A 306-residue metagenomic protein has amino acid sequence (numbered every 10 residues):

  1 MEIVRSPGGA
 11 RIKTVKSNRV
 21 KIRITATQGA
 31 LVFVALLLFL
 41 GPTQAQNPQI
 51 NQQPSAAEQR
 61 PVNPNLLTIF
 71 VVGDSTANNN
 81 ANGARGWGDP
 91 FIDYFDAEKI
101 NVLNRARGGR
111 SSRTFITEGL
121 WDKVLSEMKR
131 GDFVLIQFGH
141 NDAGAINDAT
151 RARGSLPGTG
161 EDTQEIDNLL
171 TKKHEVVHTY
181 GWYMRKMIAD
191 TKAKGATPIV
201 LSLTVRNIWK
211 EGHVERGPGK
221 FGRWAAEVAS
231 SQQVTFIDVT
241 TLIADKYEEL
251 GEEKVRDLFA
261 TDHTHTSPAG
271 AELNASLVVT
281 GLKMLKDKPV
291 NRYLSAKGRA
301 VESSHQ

Functional and structural regions predicted by a protein language model:
E2, R11, K21-R23, Q49: Generic short N-terminal amphipathic or hydrophobic helices
V4-G8, V15, R19, N63 (+4 more regions): Alpha-helical cap/lid subdomain in secreted, periplasmic, or secretory-pathway luminal O-acyl-processing enzymes
Q28-G41: Bacterial N-terminal signal peptides
T43-A45: Boundary at the C-terminal end of the N-terminal hydrophobic targeting segment
N47-R107, D122-V134, T150-G160: Serine-esterase "nucleophile elbow" of acetyl-processing enzymes
A81-G83, T114-T117, E211-R216: Short, solvent-exposed loop/turn segments at secondary-structure boundaries
R107-R113, I208: Acidic helix-start/capping segments at beta-turn-to-alpha-helix junctions
S111-K123: N-terminal post-signal-peptidase region of extra-cytosolic proteins
